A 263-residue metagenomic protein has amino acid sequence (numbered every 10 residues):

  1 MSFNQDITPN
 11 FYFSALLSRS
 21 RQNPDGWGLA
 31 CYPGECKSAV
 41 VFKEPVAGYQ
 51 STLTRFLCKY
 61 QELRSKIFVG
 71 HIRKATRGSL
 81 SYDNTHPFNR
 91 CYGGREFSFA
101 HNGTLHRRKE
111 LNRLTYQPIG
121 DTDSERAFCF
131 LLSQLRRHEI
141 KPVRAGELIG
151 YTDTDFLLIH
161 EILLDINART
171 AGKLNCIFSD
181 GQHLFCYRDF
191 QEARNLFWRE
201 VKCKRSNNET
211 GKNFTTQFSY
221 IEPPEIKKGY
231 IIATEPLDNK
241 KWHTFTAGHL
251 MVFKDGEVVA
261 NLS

Functional and structural regions predicted by a protein language model:
M1-T52, G248-V252, E257-S263: Extreme N-terminus nucleophile/cap motif
S2, I67, P142-V143, E147-Q191: Catalytic core of PPM/PP2C metal-dependent serine/threonine phosphatase domains
L29, V69, A127, C176 (+1 more regions): A residue-level signal for conserved active-site and pocket-lining positions in enzyme catalytic cores
P45-C58, H71-G94, L111-L114: Short acidic (Asp/Glu) patches
F97-R107: Conserved beta-strand-loop-short alpha-helix elements that form and flank the Mn2+/Mg2+-coordinating active site
R107-K109, R113-K141: Glycine-rich phosphate-binding loop plus the immediately following alpha-helix
G120-D123, F190, R194-F214: Gly/Ser/Thr-rich active-site loops/lids in small-molecule metabolic enzymes that frequently grip phosphoryl groups
V201-H249: A conserved acidic, glycine/proline-rich C-terminal tail/linker
